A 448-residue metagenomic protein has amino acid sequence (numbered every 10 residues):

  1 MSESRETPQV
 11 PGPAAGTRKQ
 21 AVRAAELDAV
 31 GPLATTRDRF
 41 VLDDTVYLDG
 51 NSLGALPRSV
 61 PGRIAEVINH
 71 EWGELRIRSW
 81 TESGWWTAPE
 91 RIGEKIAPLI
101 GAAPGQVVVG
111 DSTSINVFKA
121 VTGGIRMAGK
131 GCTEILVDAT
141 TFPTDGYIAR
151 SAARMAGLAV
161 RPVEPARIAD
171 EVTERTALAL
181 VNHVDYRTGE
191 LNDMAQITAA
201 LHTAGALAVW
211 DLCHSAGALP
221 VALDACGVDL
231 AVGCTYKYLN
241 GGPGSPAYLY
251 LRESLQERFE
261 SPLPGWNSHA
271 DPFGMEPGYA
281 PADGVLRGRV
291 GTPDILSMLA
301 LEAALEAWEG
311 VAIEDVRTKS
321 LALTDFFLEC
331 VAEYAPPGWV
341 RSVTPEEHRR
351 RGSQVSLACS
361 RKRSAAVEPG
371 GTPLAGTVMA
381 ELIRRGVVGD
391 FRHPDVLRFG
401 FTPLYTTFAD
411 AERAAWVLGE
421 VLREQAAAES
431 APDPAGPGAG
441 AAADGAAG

Functional and structural regions predicted by a protein language model:
S2-G448: Pyridoxal 5′-phosphate
